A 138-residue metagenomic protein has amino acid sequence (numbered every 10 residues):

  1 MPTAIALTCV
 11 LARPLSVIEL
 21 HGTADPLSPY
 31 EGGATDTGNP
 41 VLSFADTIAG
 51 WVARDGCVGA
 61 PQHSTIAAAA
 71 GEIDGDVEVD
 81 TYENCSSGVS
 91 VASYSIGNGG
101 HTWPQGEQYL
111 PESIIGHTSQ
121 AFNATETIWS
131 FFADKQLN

Functional and structural regions predicted by a protein language model:
M1-N138: Flexible, surface-exposed loop/gating regions in the mature catalytic domains of secreted/periplasmic hydrolases
